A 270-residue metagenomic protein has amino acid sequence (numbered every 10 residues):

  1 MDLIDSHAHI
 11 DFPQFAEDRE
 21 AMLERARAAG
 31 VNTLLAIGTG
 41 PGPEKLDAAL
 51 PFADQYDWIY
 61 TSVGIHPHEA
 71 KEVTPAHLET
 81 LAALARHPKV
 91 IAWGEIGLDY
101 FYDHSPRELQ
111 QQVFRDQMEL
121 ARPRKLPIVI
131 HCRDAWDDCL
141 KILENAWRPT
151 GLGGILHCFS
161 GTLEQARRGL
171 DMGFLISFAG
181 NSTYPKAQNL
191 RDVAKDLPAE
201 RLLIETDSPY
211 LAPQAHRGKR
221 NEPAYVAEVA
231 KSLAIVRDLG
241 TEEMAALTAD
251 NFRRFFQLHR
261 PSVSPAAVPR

Functional and structural regions predicted by a protein language model:
M1-R270: Mid-domain alpha/beta scaffold segments of enzyme catalytic cores
